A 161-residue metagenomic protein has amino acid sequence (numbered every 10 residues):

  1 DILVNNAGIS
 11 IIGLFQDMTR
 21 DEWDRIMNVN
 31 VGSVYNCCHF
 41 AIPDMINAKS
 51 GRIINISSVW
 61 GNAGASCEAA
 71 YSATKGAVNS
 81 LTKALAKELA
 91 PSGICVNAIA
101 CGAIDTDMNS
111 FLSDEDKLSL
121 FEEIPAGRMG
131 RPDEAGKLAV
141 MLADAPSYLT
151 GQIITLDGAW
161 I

Functional and structural regions predicted by a protein language model:
L14-F15, E22-D24, L120: Substrate-binding pocket helix/loop in short-chain dehydrogenase/reductase
Q16, A63-A69, P91-S92, G127: Active-site loop immediately N-terminal to the catalytic Tyr-X3-Lys motif of short-chain dehydrogenase/reductase
C38, T74, T82: Active-site helix of classical SDR
P43, K87-P91: Alpha-helical segment proximal to the catalytic Tyr-Lys
S50, R128-L156: C-terminal substrate-recognition "lid" of short-chain dehydrogenase/reductases
S58: Residue(s) in the substrate-gating loop at a strand-loop-helix junction that position the organic substrate next
A90, C95, L149-G151: Short, small/polar-rich loop/turn modules that mediate ligand/substrate recognition or access, typified
